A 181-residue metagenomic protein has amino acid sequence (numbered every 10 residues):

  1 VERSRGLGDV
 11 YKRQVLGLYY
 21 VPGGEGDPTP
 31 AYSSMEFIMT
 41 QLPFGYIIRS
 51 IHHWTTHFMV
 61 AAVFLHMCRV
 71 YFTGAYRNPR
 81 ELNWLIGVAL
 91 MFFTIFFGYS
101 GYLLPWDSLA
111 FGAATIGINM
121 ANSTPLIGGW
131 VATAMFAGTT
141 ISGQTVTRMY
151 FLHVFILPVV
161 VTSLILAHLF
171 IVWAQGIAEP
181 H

Functional and structural regions predicted by a protein language model:
V1-Y11: Single conserved hydrophobic/aromatic residue that forms the stacking wall/gate of nucleotide- or nucleobase-binding
S4-R5, M39-A61, N78-N83, S142-V159: Membrane-entry segments of alpha-helical transmembrane domains in multi-pass membrane proteins
S4-R5, Y71-F92, S108-I116, T147-L152: Membrane-interfacial loop-to-helix junctions in multi-pass inner-membrane proteins
D9-G17, W54-M67, G87-Y99, L157-L166: Hydrophobic alpha-helical transmembrane segments of multi-pass integral membrane proteins
G17-I51, Y102-F151: Membrane-interface interhelical loops and short amphipathic "cap" helices that link adjacent transmembrane segments
L18-A31, F64-L82, Y102-F111, A137 (+1 more regions): Membrane-interfacial helix termini and the short, flexible loops that connect transmembrane helices in multi-pass
T40, H53, T73-R77, G98-Y99 (+3 more regions): An acidic- and aromatic-residue-enriched active-site/binding cleft used to recognize and process polar
T147-R148, L152-H181: Long, contiguous internal "core" modules enriched in hydrophobic/ aromatic residues
